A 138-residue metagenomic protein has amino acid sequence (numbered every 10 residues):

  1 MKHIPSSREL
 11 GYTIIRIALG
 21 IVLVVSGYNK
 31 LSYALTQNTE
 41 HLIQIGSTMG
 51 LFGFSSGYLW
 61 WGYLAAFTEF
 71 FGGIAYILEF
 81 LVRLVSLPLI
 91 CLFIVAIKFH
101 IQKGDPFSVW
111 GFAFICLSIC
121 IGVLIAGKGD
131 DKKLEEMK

Functional and structural regions predicted by a protein language model:
M1-Q37, L59-F67, F71-I74, L78-K138: Extended, low-polarity transmembrane helix blocks
S32-G57: Membrane-interface interhelical connector segments
